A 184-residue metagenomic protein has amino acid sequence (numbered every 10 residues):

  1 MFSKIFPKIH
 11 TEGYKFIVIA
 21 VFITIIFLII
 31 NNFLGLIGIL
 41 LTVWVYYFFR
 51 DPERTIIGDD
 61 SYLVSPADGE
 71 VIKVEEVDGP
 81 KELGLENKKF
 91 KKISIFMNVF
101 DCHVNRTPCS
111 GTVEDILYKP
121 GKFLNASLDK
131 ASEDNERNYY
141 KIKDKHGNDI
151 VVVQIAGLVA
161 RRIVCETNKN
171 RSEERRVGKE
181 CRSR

Functional and structural regions predicted by a protein language model:
M1-V18: N-terminal membrane-targeting/pre-transmembrane regions
G13-A20, L34-I39: Hydrophobic H-region at the start of alpha-helical membrane spans
V21-N31: Hydrophobic alpha-helical transmembrane segments
F33-G58: Transmembrane alpha-helices and immediately adjacent membrane-cytoplasm interface residues in multi-pass integral
P52-Y62, N98-V104: Short aromatic-glycine motifs in intrinsically disordered, low-complexity regions
I57-V77: Membrane-cytosol interface motif
I72-S172: Cytosolic, membrane-proximal regulatory domains of ion/volume homeostasis and mechanosensation machinery
R175-C181: Conserved small/polar residues in nucleotide/adenosyl-binding loops
